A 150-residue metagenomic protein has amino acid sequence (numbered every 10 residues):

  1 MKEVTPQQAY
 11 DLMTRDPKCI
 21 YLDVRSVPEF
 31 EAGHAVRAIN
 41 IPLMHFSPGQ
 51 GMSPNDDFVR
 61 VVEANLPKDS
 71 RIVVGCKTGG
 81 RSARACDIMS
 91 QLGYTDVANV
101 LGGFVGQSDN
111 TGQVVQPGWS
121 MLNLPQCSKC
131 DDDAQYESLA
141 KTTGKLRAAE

Functional and structural regions predicted by a protein language model:
M1-C19, V27-R71, G80-E150: Rhodanese-like catalytic fold shared by cysteine-dependent sulfurtransferases and DSP/PTP-type phosphatases
V74-G75: Short, surface-exposed ligand- or partner-binding patches at beta-edge/loop junctions that are enriched in aromatics
